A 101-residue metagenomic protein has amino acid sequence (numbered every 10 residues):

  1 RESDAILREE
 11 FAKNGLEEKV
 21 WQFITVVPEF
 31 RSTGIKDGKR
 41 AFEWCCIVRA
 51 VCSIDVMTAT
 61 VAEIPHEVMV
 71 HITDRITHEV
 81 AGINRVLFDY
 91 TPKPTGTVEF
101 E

Functional and structural regions predicted by a protein language model:
R1-E101: ATP/NTP-dependent adenylation/nucleotidyl-transfer catalytic domains that generate, transfer, or process NMP-activated
